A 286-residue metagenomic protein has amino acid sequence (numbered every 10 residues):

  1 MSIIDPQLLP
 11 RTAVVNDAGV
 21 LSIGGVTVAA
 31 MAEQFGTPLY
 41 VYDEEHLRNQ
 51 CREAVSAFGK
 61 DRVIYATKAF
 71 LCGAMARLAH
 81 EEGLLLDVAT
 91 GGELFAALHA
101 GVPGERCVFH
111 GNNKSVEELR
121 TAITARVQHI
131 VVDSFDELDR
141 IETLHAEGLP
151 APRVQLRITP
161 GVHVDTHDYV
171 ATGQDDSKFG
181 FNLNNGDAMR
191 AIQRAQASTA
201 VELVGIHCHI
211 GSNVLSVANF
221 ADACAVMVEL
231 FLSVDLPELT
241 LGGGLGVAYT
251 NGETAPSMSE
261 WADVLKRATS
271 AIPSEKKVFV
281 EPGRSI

Functional and structural regions predicted by a protein language model:
M1-R153, M189, Q193, A197-L203: A charged N-terminal "starter" segment
Y42, K114, D133-D136, D176-L183 (+2 more regions): Alpha-helix N-cap and loop-to-helix initiation/capping positions
Q50, T159-P160, N184-V201, C224-L236 (+2 more regions): Structured alpha-helical segments in the cores of large, soluble enzyme domains
A69-L71, G92, N113-S115, S134-D136 (+5 more regions): Active-site-proximal loop/turn and secondary-structure-junction residues that shape catalytic pockets, frequently
A76, I123, G161-G180, V204-N219 (+2 more regions): Active-site-proximal beta-alpha loop/turn segments in soluble metabolic enzymes
D87-G92, H110-K114, A151-A171, V201-C208 (+1 more regions): Non-cysteine beta-strand/loop elements that form the S-adenosyl-L-methionine
E142-A146, A151-P152, H167-A188: Rossmann-like NAD(P)H-binding beta-loop-alpha module
S212-I286: C-terminal active-site-proximal or functional interface alpha/beta core segments in diverse enzymes
